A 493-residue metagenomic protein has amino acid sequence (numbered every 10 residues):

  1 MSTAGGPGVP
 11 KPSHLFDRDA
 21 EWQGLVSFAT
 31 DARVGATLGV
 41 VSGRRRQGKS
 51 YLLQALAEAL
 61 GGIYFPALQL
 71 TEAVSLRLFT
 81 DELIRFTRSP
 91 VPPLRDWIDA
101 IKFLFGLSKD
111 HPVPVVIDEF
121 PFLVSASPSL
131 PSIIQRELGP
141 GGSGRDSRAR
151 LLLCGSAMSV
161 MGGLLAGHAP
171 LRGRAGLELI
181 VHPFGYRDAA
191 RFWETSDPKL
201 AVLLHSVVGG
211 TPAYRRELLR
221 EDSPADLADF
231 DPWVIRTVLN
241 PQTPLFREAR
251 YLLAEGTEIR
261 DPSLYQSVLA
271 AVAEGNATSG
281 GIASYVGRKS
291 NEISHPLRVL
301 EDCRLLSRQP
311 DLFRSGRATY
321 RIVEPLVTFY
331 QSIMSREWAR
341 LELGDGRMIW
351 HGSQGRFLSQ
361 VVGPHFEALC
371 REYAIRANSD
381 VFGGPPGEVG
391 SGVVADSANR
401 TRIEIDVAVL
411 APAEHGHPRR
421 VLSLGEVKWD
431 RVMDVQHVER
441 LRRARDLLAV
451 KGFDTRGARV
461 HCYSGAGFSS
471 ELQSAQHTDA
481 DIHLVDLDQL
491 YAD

Functional and structural regions predicted by a protein language model:
M1-R347: Phosphate-binding site recognition
L312, A318, V323-D493: A cross-kingdom feature that marks ATP-driven nucleic-acid transaction machinery
